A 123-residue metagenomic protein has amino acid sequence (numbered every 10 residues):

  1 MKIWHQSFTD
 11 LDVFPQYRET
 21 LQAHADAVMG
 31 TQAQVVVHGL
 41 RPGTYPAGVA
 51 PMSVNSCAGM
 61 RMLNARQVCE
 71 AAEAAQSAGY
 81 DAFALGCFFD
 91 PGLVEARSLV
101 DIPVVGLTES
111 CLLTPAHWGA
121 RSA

Functional and structural regions predicted by a protein language model:
M1-M62: N-terminal glycine-rich anion-binding loop in soluble enzyme alpha/beta folds
W4, S122-A123: Conserved beta-strand elements of the Class I
V36-H38, A84-L85, V104-L107: General beta-strand structural signal in soluble alpha/beta enzymes
R41-G43, F88-D90, T108-S110: Short glycine-enriched loops at secondary-structure junctions
S53, A58-G79: Short, well-structured alpha-helical segments in soluble
A78-L93: N-terminal glycine-rich "phosphate-gripper" loop used for MgATP/nucleotide binding and carboxylate activation
E95-G119: Short, acidic/small-residue loops that bind anionic groups at enzyme active sites
